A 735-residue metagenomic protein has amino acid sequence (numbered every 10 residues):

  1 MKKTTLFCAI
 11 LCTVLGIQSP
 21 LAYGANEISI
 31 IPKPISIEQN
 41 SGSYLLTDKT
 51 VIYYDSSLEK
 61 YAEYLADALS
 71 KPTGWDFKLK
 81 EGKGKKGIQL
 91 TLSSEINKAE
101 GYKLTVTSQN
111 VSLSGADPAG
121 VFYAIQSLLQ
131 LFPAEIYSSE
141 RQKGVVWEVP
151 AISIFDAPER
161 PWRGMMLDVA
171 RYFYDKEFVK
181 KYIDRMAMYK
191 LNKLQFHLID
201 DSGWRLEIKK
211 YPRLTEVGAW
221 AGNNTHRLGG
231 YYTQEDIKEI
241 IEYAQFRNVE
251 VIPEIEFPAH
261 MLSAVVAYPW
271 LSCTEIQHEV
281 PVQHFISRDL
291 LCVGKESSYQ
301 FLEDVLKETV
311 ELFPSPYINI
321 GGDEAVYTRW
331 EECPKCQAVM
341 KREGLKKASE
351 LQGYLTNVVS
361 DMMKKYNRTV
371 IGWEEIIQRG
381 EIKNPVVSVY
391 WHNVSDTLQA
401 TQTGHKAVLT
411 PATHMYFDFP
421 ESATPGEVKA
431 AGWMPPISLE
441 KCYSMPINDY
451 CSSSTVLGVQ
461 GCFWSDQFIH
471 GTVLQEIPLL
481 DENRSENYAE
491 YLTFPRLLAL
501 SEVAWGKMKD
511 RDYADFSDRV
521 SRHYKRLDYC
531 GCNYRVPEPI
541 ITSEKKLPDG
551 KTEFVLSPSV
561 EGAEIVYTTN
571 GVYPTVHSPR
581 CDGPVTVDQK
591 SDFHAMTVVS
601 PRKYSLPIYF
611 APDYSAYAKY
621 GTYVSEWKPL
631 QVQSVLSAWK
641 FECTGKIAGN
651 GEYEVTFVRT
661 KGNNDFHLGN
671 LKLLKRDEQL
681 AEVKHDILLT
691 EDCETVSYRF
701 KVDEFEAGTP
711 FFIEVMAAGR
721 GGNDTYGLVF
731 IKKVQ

Functional and structural regions predicted by a protein language model:
Y23-R160, A504-A514, R522-Y524: Contiguous, structured surface segment used for ligand recognition
G24, Y53, S517-E626: Short, compositionally stereotyped local motifs that mark structural "simplifiers"
N97-Y317, C333, V358, M362 (+2 more regions): Feature activates predominantly on carbohydrate-active enzymes
P281-V282, R288-P385, W391-Q399: Active-site neighborhood of glycoside hydrolase catalytic domains
V370-E375, I382-V386, H392-V555: Flexible, acidic glycine-rich loops studded with aromatic residues
A616-A648, A681-K701: Extracellular carbohydrate recognition and processing domains and analogous Trp-centered ligand-binding platforms
F657-N663, E714-G721: Short beta-strand-plus-loop segments that form exposed binding edges in beta-rich domains
F666-R676, Y726-K733: Short, surface-exposed beta-strand/strand-loop-strand elements in extracellular ectodomains
